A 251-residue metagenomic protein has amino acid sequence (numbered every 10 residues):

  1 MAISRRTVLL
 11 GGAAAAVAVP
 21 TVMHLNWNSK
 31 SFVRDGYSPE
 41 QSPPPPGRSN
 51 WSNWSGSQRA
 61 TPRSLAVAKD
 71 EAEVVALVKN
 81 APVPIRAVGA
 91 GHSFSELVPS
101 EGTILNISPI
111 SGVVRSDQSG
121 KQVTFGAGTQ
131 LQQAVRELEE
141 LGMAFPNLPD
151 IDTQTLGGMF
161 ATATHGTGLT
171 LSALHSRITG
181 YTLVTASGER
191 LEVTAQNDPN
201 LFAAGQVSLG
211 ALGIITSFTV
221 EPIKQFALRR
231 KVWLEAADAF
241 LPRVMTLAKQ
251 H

Functional and structural regions predicted by a protein language model:
M1-A15: N-terminal secretory signal peptides and thylakoid transit peptides that target proteins across membranes
G12, T179-H251: C-terminal substrate-binding/cap subdomain adjacent to the FAD-binding core in PCMH-type and related FAD-linked
P20-A66, A76: C-terminal segment of N-terminal export signals and the immediately downstream linker at the start of the mature
N50-S57, I110-S116, F218-Q225: Short, flexible, solvent-exposed loop/turn segments with mixed acidic/basic and small polar residues
G56-T153, A163-G168: Glycine-rich N-terminal segment of FAD-binding domains in flavoprotein oxidoreductases, spanning the beta-loop-helix
Q58, E96-L97, R115-Q118, Q154 (+4 more regions): Solvent-exposed alpha-helices and their adjacent loops that cap or buttress functional pockets in soluble metabolic
S95-V114, G168-G188, I214-E221: Structural signature of FAD isoalloxazine-binding scaffolds in flavoprotein oxidoreductases
